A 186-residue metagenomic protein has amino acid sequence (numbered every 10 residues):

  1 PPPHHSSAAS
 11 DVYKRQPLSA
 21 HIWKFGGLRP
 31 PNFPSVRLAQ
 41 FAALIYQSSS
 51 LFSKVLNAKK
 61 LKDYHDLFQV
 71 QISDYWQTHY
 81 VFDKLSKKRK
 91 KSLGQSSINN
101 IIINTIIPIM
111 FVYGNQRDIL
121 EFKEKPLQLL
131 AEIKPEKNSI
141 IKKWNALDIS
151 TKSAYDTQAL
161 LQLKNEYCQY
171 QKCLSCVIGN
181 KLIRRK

Functional and structural regions predicted by a protein language model:
P1-A9, Y13: Single conserved hydrophobic/aromatic residue that forms the stacking wall/gate of nucleotide- or nucleobase-binding
K14-K186: Extended, amphipathic alpha-helical scaffolds
